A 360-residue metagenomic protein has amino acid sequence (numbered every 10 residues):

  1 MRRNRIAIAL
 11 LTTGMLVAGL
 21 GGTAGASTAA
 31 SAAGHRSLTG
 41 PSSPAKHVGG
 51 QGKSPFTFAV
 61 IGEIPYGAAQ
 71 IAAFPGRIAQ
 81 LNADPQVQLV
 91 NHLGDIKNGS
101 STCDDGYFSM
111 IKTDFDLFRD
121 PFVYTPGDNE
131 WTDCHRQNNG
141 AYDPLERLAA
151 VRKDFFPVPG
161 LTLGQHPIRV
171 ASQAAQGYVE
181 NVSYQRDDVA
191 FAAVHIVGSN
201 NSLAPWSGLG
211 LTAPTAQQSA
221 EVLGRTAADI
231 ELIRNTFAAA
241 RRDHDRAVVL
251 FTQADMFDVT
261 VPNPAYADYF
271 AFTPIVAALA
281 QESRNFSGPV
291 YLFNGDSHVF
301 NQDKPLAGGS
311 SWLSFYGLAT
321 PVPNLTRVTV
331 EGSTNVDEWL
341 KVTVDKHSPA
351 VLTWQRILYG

Functional and structural regions predicted by a protein language model:
M1-A29: Secretory targeting and sorting signals
L20-T39, D296: Signal peptide processing junction and immediate N-terminal pro/mature segment of secreted/exported proteins
G34-Y107, D245: N-terminal active-site segment of His-dependent metallophosphoesterases
T57-G62, Q88-N98, P121-P126, E130-D133 (+6 more regions): Structural recognition of the beta-strand scaffold that forms the well-ordered cores of secreted hydrolase catalytic
G67-A69, N98-S100, P126-H135, S199-A204 (+3 more regions): Active-site environment of divalent metal-dependent phosphoester hydrolases
Q80-L89, A192, G208-P305: His/acidic metal-ligating clusters that form di-metal
T102, G106-R225, G308-T343: Extended active-site neighborhood of metal-dependent phosphoesterases/phosphodiesterases
E338-G360: A short C-terminal boundary segment appended to hydrolase-like catalytic domains
